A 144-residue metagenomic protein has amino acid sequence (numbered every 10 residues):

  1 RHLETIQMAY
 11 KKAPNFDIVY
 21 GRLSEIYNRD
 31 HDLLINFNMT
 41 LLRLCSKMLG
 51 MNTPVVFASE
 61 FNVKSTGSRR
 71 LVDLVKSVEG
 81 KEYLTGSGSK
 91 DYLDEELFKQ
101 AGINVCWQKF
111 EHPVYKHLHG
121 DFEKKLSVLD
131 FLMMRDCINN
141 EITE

Functional and structural regions predicted by a protein language model:
R1-E144: Residues lining hydrophobic/aromatic ligand-binding pockets adjacent to catalytic sites
